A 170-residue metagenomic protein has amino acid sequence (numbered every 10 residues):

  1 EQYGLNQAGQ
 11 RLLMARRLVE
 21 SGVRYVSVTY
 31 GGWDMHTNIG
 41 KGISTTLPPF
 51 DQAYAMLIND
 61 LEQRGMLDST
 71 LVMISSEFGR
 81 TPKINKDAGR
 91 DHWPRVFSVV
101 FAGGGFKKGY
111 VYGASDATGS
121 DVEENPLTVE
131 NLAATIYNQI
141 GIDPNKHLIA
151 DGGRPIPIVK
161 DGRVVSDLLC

Functional and structural regions predicted by a protein language model:
E1-C170: Ligand-binding pockets and gating/stacking loops
